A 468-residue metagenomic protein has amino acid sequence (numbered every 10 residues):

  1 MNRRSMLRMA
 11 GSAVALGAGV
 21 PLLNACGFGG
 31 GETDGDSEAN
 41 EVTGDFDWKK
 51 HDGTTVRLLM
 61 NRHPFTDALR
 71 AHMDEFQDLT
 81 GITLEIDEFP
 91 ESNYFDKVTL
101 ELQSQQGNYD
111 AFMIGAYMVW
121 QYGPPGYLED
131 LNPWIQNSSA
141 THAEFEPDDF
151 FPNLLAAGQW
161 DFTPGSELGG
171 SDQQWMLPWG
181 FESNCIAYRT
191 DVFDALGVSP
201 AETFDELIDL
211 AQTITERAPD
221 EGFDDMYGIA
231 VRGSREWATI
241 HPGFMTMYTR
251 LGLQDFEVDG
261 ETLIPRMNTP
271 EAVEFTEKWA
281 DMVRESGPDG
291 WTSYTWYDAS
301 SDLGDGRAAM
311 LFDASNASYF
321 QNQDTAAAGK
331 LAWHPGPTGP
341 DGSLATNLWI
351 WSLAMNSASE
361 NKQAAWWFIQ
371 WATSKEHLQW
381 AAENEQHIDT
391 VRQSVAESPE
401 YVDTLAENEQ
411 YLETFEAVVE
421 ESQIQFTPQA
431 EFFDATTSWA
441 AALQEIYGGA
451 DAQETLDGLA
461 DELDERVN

Functional and structural regions predicted by a protein language model:
S5-C26: N-terminal export signals
A39-K50, V119-S183, A332-H334: Hinge/lid segment of periplasmic solute-binding proteins
E41, A157-G169, G329-T338, E383-D434: Long, aromatic- and glycine/proline-rich binding clefts that accommodate carbohydrate-like moieties
D52-H63, I82-D87, D110-A111, W175: Short, well-ordered beta-strand elements
A71-A157, D194-E202, S300-D302, G306-M310 (+1 more regions): Extracytoplasmic "Venus flytrap"/periplasmic binding protein-like
E88, E261, T390, E407-L463 (+1 more regions): C-terminal capping/gating helix-and-loop segments adjacent to ligand/active sites or protein-protein/ligand interfaces
D161-W179, N184, I208-I264, A308: Extracytoplasmic/periplasmic solute-binding protein
A211-T215, L251, V258-T292: Glycine-centered hinge/linker elements that transmit conformational signals in sensory and ligand-binding systems
